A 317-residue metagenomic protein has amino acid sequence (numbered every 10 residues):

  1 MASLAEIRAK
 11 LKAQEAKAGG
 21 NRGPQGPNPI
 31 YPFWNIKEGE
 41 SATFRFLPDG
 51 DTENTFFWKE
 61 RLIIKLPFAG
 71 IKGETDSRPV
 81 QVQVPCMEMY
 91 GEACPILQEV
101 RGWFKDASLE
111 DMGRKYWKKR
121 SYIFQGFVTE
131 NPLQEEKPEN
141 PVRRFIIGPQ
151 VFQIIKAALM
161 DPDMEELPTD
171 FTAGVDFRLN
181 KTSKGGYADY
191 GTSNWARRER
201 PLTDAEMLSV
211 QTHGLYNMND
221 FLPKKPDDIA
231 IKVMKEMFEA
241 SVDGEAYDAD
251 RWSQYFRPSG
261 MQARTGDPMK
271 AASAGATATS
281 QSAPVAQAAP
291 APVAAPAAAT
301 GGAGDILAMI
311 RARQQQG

Functional and structural regions predicted by a protein language model:
M1-L167, K225-D228: OB-fold ssDNA-binding interfaces and closely related basic DNA-contact patches used across DNA replication/repair
A2, E6, Q25-Y31, R61 (+6 more regions): N-terminal functional modules and adjacent low-complexity/disordered segments of proteins
A2-A18, A276, V285, T300-G317: Extended acidic low-complexity intrinsically disordered regions
P95, F127, V175-R178, R311: Residue-level recognition of well-ordered secondary-structure positions
E130-T277: Compact mixed alphabeta submodule
P132-L133, P290, I306, A312: Well-ordered, non-transmembrane segments within structured domains
S273-T300: Acidic, proline-/serine-/threonine-rich low-complexity intrinsically disordered repeat tracts
